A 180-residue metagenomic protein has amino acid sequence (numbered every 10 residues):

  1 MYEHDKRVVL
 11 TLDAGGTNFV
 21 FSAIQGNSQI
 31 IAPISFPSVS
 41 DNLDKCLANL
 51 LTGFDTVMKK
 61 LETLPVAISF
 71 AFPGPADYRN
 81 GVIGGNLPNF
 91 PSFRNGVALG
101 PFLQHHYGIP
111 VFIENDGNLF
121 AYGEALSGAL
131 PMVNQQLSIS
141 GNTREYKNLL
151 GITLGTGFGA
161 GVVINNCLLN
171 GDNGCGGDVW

Functional and structural regions predicted by a protein language model:
Y2-V8, I31-S35, N42-K45, Q104-H106 (+3 more regions): Glycine/GP-enriched mid-protein hinge/lid loop-to-helix segment characteristic of carbohydrate kinases
L10-T17: Asp-based phosphoryl-transfer active-site loop
D13, S69-P73, L150-G157: Short beta-strand segments
N18, Q29-I30, I83, L168-L169: Hydrophobic "anchor" residues
F19-I24, G159-V163: Short beta-strand scaffold segments in enzyme catalytic cores
Q25-N27, R79-N80, I164-C167: Short acidic-glycine loop/turn motifs at beta-strand connectors
Q29-L64, V82, S92-N95: N-terminal phosphate-binding loop and adjacent alpha-helix
D44, A48, A67-I68, A76-N148: Glycine-rich phosphate-binding loop and adjoining helix at the ATP-binding site of ATP-dependent phosphoryl-transfer
